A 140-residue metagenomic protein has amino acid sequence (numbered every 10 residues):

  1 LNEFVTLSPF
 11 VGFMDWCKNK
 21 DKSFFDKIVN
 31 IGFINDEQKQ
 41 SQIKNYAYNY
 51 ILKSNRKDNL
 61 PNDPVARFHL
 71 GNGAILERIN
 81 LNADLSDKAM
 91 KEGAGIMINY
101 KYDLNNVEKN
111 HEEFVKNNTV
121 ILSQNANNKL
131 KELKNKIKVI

Functional and structural regions predicted by a protein language model:
L1-I140: Extended, composition-driven regions rather than compact fold-specific motifs
